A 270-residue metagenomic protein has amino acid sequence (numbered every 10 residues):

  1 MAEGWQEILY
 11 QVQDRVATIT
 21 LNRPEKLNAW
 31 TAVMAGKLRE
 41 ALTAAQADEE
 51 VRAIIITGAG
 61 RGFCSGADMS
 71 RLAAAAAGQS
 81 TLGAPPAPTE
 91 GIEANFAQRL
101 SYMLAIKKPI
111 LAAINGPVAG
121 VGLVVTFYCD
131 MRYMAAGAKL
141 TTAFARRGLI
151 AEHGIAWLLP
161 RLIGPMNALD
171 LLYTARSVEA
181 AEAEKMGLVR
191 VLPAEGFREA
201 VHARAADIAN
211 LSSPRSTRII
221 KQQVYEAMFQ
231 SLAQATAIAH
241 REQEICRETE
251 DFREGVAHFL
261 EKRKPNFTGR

Functional and structural regions predicted by a protein language model:
M1-A59, A75: Conserved CoA-thioester-binding segment of acyl-CoA-metabolizing enzymes
I19, R23, L38, I56 (+6 more regions): Terminal peptide-recognition signature
P24, Y133-A138, V189-A237, E250 (+1 more regions): C-terminal long alpha-helix characteristic of the crotonase
G58-Y102, V118, A227: Glycine- (often His-adjacent) and acidic-residue-rich active-site loop that binds/positions the CoA thioester
N95-R147: Glycine-rich beta-to-alpha active-site loop
V121-R132, A136-G137, I155, A180-L188 (+1 more regions): Active-site-proximal glycine-rich helix-loop-beta segment
D130-M131, D170, T174-R176, L188-A194: Well-ordered beta-strand positions
W157-M166: Hydrophobic, secondary-structure "cap" segments at the distal end of domains
